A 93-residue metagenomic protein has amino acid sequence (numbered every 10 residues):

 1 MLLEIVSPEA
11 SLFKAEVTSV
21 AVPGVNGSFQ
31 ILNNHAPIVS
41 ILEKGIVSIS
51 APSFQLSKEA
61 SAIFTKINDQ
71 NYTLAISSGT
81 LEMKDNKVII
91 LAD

Functional and structural regions predicted by a protein language model:
L2-D93: Compact, glycine-rich, soluble single-domain proteins
